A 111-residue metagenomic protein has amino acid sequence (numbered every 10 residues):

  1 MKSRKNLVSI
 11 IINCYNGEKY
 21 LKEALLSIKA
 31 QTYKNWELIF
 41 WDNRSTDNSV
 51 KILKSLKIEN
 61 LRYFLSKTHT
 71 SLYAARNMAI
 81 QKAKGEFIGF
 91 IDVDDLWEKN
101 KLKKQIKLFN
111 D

Functional and structural regions predicted by a protein language model:
M1-D111: Nucleotide-sugar donor-binding/catalytic module of glycosyltransferases that assemble extracellular/cell-envelope
